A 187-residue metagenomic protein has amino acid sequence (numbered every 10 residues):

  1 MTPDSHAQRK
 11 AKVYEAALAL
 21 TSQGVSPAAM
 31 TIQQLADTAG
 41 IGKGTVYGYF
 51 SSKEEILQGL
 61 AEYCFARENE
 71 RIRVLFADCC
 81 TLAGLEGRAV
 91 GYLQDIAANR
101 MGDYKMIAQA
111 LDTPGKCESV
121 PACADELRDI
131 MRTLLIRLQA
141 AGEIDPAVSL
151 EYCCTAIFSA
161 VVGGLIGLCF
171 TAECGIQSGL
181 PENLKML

Functional and structural regions predicted by a protein language model:
M1-T38, E55: Basic, helix-initiating cap at the start of DNA-binding domains
H6, K10, L57, A61 (+4 more regions): Amphipathic, non-transmembrane alpha-helical scaffold segments
V13, S52-Q58, E68: Short amphipathic alpha-helical segment with a characteristic S/N-K-E followed by hydrophobic residues
G40-F50: Short hydrophobic/aromatic patch on the recognition helix
G59, R73-R100, L150-I157: Hydrophobic alpha-helical connector segments
Q94-R132: Short secondary-structure transition hinges
D95-G102, T133, R137, T155-G175 (+1 more regions): Amphipathic C-terminal alpha-helical segment
D125-A160: Hydrophobic alpha-helical bundle segments that form small-molecule/ligand-binding pockets
